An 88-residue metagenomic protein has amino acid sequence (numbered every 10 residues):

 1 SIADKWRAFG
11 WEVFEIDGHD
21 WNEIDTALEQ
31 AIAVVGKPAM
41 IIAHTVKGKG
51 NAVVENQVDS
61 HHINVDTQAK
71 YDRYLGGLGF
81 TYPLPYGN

Functional and structural regions predicted by a protein language model:
S1-G87: Glycine-rich ThDP/TPP pyrophosphate-binding loop and its adjacent helix/strand module within ThDP-dependent enzymes
